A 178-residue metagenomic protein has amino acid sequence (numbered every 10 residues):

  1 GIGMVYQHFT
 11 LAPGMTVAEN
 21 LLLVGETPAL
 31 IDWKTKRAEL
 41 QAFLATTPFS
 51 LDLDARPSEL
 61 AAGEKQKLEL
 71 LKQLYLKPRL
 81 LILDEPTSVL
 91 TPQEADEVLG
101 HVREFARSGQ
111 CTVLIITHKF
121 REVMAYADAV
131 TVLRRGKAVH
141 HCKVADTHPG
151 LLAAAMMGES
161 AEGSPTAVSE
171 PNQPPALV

Functional and structural regions predicted by a protein language model:
G1-V178: Glycine-rich phosphate-binding loops of nucleotide-dependent enzymes
